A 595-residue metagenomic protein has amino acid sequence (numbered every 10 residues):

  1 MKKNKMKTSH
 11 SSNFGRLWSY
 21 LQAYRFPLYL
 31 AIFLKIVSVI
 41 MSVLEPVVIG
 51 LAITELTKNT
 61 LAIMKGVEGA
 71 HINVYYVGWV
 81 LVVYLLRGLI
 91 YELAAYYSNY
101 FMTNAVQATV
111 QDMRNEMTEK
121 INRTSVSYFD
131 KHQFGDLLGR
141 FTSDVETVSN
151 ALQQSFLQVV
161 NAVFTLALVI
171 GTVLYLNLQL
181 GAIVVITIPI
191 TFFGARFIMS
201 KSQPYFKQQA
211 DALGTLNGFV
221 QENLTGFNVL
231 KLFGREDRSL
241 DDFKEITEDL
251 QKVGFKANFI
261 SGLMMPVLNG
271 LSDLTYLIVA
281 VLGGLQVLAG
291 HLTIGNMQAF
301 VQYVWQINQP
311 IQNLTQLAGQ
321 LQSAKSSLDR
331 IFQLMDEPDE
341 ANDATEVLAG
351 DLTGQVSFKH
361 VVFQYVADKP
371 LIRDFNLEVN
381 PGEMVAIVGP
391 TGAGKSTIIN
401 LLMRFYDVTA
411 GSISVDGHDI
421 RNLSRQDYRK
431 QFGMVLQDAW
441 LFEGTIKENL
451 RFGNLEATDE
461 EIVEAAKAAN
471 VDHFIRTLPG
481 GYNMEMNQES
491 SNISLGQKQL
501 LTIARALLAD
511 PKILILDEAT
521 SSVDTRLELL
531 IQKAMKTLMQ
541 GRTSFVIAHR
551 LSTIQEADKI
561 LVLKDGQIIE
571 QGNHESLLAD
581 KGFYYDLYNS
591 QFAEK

Functional and structural regions predicted by a protein language model:
H10, F33-L34, M41-T54, L85-F134 (+11 more regions): Juxtamembrane helix-loop junctions of ABC transporter transmembrane domains
H10-R25, L137: A short amphipathic helical element positioned immediately N-terminal to and/or at the very start of a transmembrane
A23, P27-I40, Q154-Q208, V279-L292 (+1 more regions): Transmembrane helices of ABC transporter permease
A23-F26, V126-S127, V145-L152, F156 (+7 more regions): An intracellular "coupling" helix at the cytosolic face of ABC transporter transmembrane type-1 domains
L28-A94, Y175-Q179, G290-I294: Transmembrane helix-loop-helix hairpins at lipid-water interfaces of multipass membrane proteins, especially the type-1
I121, F243, I331, F358-H360: Conserved catalytic Walker-motif region of ABC-type ATPase nucleotide-binding domains
A212, R235, F259, Y276 (+2 more regions): Cytosolic ends of transmembrane helices, especially the final helix of ABC transmembrane type-1 domains
A349-K595: ABC-type nucleotide-binding domain
